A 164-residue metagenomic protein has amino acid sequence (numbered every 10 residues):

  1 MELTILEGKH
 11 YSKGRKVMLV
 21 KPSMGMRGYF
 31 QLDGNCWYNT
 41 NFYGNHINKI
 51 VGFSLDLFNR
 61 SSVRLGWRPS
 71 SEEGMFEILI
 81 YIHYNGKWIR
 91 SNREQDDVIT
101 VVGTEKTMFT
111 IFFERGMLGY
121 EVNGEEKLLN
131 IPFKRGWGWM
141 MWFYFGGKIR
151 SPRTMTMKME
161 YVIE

Functional and structural regions predicted by a protein language model:
M1-H83: Secretory/extracellular carbohydrate-interaction modules and structurally similar beta-sandwich "look-alikes"
K21, T100-T104, F113: Surface-exposed coil/turn segments at beta-strand junctions on protein surfaces, enriched
G28, E105-Y120: Short tryptophan-centered beta-strand motifs in secreted/extracellular beta-sheet-rich domains of glycan-recognition
Y81-M108: Short, aromatic/His-centered strand-loop micro-motif at the edge of beta-sheets
E94, K127-I131: Mobile, glycine-rich extracellular loop/lid and propeptide segments that shape or gate substrate/ligand access
E121-K127: Short strand-turn-strand beta-turns centered on an Asx-Gly dipeptide
N130-E164: Flexible glycan-contacting loops in extracellular carbohydrate-active proteins
